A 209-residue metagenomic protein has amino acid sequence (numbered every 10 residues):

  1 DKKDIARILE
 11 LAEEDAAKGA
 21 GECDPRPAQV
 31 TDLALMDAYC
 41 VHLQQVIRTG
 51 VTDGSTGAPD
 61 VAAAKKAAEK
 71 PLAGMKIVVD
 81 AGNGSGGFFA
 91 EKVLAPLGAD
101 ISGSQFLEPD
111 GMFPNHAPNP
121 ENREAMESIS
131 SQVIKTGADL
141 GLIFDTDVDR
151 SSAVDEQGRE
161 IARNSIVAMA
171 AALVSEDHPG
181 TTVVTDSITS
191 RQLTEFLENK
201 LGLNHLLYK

Functional and structural regions predicted by a protein language model:
D1-T136: Gly/Ser/Thr-enriched, mixed-charge loops and adjacent short helices that form phosphate/oxyanion-binding elements
K2-V41, Q45, Q157-K209: Proline/glycine-rich low-complexity loops and linkers
K76, G141, T182: Hydrophobic "anchor" residues on beta-strands that sit immediately upstream of conserved functional sites
V79-G82, F144-T146, T185: Active-site flanking residues adjacent to catalytic metal/cofactor-binding acidic residues
G82-G87, V148-D149, T189-R191: Gly/Ser/Thr-rich loops at beta-strand to alpha-helix junctions that form or flank small-molecule/cofactor-binding
F88-V93, P114-A117, S151-E156, L193-N199: Short acidic, glycine/serine/threonine-rich loops at helix termini
L97, T136-G137, H178, K200: A structural signal for short coil/turn segments at secondary-structure junctions
Q132-D155, E160, H205-L206: Glycine-rich phosphate-binding loop
